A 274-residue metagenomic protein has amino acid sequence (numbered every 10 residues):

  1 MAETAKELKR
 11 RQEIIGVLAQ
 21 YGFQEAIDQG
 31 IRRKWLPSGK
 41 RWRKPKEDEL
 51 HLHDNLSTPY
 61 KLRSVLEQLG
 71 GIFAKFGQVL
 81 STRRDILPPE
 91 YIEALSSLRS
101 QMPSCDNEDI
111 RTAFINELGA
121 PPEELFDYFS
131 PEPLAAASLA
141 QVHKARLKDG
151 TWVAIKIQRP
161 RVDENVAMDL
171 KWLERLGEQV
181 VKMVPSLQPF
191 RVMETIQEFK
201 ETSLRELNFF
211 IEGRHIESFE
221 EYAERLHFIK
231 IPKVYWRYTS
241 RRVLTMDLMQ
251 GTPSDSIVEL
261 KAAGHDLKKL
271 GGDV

Functional and structural regions predicted by a protein language model:
M1-Q141, E164-V192, K200: N-terminal accessory/targeting segments that precede structured cores
G77, V142, I155, E212 (+1 more regions): Residue-level signature of catalytic and energy-coupling elements of molecular machines, predominantly ATP/GTP-dependent
P89, S96-P103, I115, A167-M168 (+1 more regions): ATP-dependent phospho-/nucleotidyl transfer catalytic cores
P133-A135, R146, Y235-R237: Well-ordered beta-strand positions
L139, T151, R241-R242: Residues on conserved beta-strands of the protein kinase catalytic domain
H143-L147, D247-Q250: Short beta-strand elements
K144, T151-R159: Glycine-rich ATP phosphate-binding loop
R161-V162, T252: Short, surface-exposed beta-strand-loop junctions and turns on beta-sheet-rich folds
